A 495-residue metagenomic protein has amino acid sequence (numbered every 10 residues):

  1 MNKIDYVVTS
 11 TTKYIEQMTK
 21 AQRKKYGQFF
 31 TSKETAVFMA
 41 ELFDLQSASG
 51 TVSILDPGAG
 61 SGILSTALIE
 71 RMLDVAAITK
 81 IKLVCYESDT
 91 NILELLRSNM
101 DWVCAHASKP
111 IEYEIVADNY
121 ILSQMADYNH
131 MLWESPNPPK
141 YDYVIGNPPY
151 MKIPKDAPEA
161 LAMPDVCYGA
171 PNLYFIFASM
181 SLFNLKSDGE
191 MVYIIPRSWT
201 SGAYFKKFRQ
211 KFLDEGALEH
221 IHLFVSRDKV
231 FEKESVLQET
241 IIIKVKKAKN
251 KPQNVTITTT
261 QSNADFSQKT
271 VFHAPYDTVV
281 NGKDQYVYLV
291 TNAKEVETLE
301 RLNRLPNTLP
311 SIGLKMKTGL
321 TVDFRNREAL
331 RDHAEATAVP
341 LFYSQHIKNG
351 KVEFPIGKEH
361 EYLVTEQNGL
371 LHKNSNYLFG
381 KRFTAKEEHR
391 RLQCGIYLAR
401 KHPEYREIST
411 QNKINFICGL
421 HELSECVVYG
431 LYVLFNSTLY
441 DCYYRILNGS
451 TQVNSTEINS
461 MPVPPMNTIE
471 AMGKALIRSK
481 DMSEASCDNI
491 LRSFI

Functional and structural regions predicted by a protein language model:
M1-A77, V84-W102, Q124, P148 (+2 more regions): Class I S-adenosyl-L-methionine
K24-K25, F29-F38, A59-T66, I78-K80 (+3 more regions): Signature of N6-adenine DNA methyltransferases within the class I
S47-T51, V75-K80, A107-I111, P136-P139 (+1 more regions): Short helix-terminating capping/connector loops at secondary-structure junctions
L55, V84-Y86, V116, V192 (+2 more regions): Hydrophobic/aromatic beta-strand patches that form the interior of the parallel beta-sheet core in alpha/beta enzyme
A76-A77, N137, D214, E335 (+2 more regions): Extracytoplasmic/secreted proteins and extracellular or luminal domains
V103-K109, K211-E215: Short, conserved catalytic or adaptor-binding loops enriched in Gly and charged residues
P110-N119: Conserved SAM-binding strand-loop segment of SAM-dependent methyltransferases
K294-F494: Polybasic, glycine- and aromatic-enriched phosphate-binding surface used to engage nucleic acids
